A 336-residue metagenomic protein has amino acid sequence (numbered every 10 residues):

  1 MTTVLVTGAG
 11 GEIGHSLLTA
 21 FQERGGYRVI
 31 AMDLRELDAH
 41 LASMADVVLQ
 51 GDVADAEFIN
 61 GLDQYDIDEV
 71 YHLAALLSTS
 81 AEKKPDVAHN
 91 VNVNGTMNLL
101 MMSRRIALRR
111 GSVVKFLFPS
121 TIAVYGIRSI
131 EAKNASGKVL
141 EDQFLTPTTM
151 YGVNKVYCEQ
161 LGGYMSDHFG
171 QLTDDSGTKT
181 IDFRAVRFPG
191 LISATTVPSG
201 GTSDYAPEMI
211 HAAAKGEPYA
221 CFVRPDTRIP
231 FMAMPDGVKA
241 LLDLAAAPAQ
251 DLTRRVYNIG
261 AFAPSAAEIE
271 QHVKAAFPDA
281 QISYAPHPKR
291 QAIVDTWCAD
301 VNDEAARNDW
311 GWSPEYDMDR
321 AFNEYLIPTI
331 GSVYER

Functional and structural regions predicted by a protein language model:
V4-R24: N-terminal Rossmann NAD(P)H-binding glycine-rich loop of SDR-like oxidoreductase domains
D46, V53-V91: NAD(P)H-binding glycine-rich loop region in Rossmannoid oxidoreductase-like domains and their noncatalytic homologs
D68, D86, N90-M97, V114 (+3 more regions): Conserved internal alpha-helix in NAD(P)-dependent oxidoreductase domains
A81-E82, D142-T146, R187-G200, E208-M232: A conserved pocket-lining segment of Rossmann-fold NAD(P)-dependent short-chain dehydrogenase/reductase
M97-M150: Conserved Rossmann-fold NAD(P)-dependent oxidoreductase catalytic core, especially the SDR/UDP-sugar
T146-F183: Active-site Tyr-X1-5-Lys
V156, T178-K179, I192-P207, M234-P235 (+1 more regions): Glycine/proline-rich active-site loop of Rossmann-fold NAD(P)-dependent oxidoreductases
E217, F222-P225, P230-R336: C-terminal substrate-binding subdomain of Rossmann-fold SDR/epimerase-dehydratase oxidoreductases
